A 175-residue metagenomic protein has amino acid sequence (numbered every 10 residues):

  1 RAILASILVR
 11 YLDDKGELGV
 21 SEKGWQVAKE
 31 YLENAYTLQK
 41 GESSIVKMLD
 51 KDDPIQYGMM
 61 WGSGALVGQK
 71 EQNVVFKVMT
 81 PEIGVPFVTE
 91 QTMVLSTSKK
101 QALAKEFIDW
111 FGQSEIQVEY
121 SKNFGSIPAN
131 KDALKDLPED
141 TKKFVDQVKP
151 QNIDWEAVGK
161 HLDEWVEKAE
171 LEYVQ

Functional and structural regions predicted by a protein language model:
R1-M48: Extracytoplasmic ligand-binding site segments that recognize negatively charged/polar headgroups
L4-L8, A28-K29, V46, D50 (+5 more regions): Non-transmembrane alpha-helical segments in soluble domains of secreted/periplasmic/extracellular proteins
L8-R10, V88-K100, F111, E119-N123: A bilobed periplasmic-binding-protein/Venus flytrap-type ligand-binding module shared by bacterial periplasmic
V27-Y31, Q72-S96: Periplasmic-binding protein-like
M48-D53, V94: Hydrophobic residues within well-ordered alpha-helices
Q56-V75: A ligand-binding cleft/hinge motif common to bilobed small-molecule-binding domains
S63-L66, I83-P86, K99, I116: Solvent-exposed loop/turn segments at secondary-structure junctions within structured extracellular/periplasmic domains
Q117-Q175: C-terminal capping/gating helix-and-loop segments adjacent to ligand/active sites or protein-protein/ligand interfaces
